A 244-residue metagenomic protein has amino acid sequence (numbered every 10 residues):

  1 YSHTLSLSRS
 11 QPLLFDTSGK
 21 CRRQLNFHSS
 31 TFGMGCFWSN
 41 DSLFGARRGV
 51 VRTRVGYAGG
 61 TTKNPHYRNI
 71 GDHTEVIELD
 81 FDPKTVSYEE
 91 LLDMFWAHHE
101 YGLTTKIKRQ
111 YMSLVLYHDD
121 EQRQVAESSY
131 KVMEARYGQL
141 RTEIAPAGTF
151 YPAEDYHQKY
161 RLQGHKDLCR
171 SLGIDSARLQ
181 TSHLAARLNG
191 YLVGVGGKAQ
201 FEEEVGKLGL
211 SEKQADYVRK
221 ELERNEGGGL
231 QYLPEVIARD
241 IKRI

Functional and structural regions predicted by a protein language model:
L5-I244: Flexible coil/turn and secondary-structure edge motifs
